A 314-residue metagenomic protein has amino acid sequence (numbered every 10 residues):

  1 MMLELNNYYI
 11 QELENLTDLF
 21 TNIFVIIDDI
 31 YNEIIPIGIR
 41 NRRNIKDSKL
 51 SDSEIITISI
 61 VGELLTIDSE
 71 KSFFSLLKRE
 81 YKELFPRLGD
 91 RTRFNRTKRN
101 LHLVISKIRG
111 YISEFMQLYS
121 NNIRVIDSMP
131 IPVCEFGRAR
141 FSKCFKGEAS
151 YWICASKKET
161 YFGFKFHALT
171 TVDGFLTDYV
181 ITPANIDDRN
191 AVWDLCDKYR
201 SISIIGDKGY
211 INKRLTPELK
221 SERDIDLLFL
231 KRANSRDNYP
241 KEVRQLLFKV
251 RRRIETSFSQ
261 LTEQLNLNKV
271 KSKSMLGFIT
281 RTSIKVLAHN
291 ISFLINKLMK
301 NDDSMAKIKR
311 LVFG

Functional and structural regions predicted by a protein language model:
M1-G314: Short alpha-helical elements
